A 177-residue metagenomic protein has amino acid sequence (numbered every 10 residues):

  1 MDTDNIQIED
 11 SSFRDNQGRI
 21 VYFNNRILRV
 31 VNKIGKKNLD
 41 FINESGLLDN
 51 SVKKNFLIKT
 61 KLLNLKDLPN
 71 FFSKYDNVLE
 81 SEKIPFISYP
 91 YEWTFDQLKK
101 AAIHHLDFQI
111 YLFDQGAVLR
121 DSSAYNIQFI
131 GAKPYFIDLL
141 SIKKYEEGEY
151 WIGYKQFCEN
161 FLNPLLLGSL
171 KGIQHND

Functional and structural regions predicted by a protein language model:
M1-N24, L63: ATP-binding glycine-rich phosphate-binding loop
Q17-I42, Y91, F95: ATP-binding glycine-rich loop module of kinase domains
I27-L28, K33-G35, N64-L65, N126 (+1 more regions): Short, solvent-exposed loop/turn segments at secondary-structure junctions
I42-N55, T94-R120, P164: Conserved kinase catalytic-core helix
F56-H104: Conserved structural core of kinase catalytic domains
I84-Q97, F108-Q109, R120-A124, L139-E147: Short acidic, glycine/Ser/Thr-rich loop/turn "cap" segments at secondary-structure junctions
V118-G172: Catalytic activation segment of kinase domains across protein kinase-like and atypical kinase folds
Q174-D177: A conserved mid-domain beta-alpha-beta active-site/ligand-binding segment of alpha/beta enzyme cores
